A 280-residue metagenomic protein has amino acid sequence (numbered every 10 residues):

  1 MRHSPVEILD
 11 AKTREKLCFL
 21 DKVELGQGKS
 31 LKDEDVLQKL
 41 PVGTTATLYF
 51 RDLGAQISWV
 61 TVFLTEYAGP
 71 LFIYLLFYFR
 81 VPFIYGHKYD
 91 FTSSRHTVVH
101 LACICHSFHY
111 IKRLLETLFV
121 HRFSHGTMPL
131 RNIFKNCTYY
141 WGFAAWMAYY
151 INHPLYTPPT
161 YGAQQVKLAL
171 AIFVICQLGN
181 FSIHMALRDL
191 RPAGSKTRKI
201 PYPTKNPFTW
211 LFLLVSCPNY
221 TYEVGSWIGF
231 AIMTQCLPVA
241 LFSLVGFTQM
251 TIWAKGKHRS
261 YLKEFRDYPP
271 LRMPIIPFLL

Functional and structural regions predicted by a protein language model:
M1-Y85: Ubiquitin system architectures
H3-P5, V98, A102, F208: A structure-centric signal for secondary-structure junctions around beta-strands
T13-R14, K29, E34-L40, V60 (+9 more regions): Short amphipathic alpha-helical molecular recognition features
L25, G86-T92, G194-I200: Intrinsically disordered, low-complexity coil segments
F50-V62, L114-F134, D189-R198, T204-L214 (+1 more regions): Helix-loop boundary elements of multi-pass alpha-helical membrane proteins
L64-L76, L101-L115, I133-W146, K167-S182 (+2 more regions): Hydrophobic alpha-helical cores of multi-pass transmembrane domains in eukaryotic membrane proteins
L75-H100, S107, L114-N132, A145-K167 (+1 more regions): Membrane-lumen (extracellular) interface motif
T157-L280: Hydrophobic transmembrane alpha-helices
